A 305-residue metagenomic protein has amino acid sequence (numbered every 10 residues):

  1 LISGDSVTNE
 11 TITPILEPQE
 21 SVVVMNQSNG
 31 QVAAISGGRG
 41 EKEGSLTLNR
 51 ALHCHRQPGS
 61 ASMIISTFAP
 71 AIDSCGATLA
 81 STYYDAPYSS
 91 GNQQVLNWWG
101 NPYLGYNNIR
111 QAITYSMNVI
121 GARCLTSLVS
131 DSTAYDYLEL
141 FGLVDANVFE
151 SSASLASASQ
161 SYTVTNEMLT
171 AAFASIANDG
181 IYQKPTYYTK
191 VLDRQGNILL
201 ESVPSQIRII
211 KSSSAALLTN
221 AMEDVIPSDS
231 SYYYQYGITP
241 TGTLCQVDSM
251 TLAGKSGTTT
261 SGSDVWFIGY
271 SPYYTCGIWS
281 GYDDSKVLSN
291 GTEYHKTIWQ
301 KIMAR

Functional and structural regions predicted by a protein language model:
L1-P14, P18-N26, A34-I35, K42-L52 (+1 more regions): A penicillin-recognizing enzyme superfamily signal
E17-P18, S62, T78, Q93 (+9 more regions): Short, solvent-exposed loop/turn segments at the edges of secondary structure
N29-G30, Q57-Y83, A112, A172-I176 (+3 more regions): Active-site SXXK
R39-E43, S90, S116, F141-D145 (+2 more regions): A short secondary-structure junction motif
H53-I64, S157-V164: Gly/Ser-rich catalytic serine loop of serine hydrolases
S74-T78, I120, L128, L138-G142 (+3 more regions): A generic secondary-structure signal for well-formed alpha-helical elements
G76-A134, S152, R194-D224: Conserved catalytic neighborhood of penicillin-recognizing serine enzymes
Q94-W98, L128-A171: Mid-domain, small-residue-enriched loop/turn segments at the edges of structured enzyme/sensor domains
